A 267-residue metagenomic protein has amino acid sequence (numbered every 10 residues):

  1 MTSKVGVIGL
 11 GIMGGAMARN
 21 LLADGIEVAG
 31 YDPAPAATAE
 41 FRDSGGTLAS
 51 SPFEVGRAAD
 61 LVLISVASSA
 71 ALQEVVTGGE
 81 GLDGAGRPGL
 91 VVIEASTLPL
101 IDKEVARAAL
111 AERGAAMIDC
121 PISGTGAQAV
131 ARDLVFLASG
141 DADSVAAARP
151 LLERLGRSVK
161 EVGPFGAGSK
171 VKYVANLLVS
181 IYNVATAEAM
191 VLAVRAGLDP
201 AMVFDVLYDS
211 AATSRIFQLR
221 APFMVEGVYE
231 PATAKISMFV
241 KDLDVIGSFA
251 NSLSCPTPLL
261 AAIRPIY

Functional and structural regions predicted by a protein language model:
M1-I64, G126: NAD(P)+-binding Rossmann beta1-loop-alpha1 motif at the extreme N-terminus of oxidoreductases
V5, L10, L98-N176: Rossmann-fold dinucleotide-binding core
V28, L48, M117-I118, V159 (+2 more regions): Hydrophobic beta-strand scaffold residues
P52-M117: Rossmann-fold NAD(P) dinucleotide-binding segment
A167-Y267: Helical "substrate-binding/catalytic lid" subdomain of Rossmann-like NAD(P)-dependent dehydrogenases/reductases
